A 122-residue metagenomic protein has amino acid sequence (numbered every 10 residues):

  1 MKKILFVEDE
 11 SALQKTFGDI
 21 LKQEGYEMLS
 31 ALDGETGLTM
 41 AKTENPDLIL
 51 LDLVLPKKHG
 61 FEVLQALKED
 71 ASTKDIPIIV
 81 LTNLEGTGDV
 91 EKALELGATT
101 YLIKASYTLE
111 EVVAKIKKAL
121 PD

Functional and structural regions predicted by a protein language model:
E8: Conserved acidic carboxylate
Q14, P56, G86: The feature encodes the CheY-like receiver
K15-Q23: Charged docking surfaces used in two-component/phosphorelay signaling
G25-L32, M40: Short hydrophobic/Thr-rich beta-strand motif most characteristic of the beta2 strand and flanking loop of CheY-like
D33-T36, H59-Q65: Acidic catalytic/metal-coordinating carboxylates
D52, T82: Active-site residues of response regulator receiver
